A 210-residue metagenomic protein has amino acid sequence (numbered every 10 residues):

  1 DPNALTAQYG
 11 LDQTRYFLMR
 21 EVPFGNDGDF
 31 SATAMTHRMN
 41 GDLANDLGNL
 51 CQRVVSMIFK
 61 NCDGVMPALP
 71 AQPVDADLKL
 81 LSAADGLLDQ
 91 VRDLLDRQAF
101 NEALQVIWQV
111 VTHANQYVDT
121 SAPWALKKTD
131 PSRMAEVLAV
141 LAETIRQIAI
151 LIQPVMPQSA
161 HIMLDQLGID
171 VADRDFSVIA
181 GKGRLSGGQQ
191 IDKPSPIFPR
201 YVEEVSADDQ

Functional and structural regions predicted by a protein language model:
D1, L87-D89, R146-I148: Short hydrophobic "helix-edge" motifs at membrane interfaces and signal-peptide entry regions
D1-P73, L78, D170-V205: Catalytic adenosine-cofactor/nucleotide-binding cores of aminoacyl-tRNA synthetases and other
L5-Q8, F17, R38, A83 (+4 more regions): Residues that form generic nucleotide/phosphate-binding pockets
E21, D77-L81, E136-A139, L151: A short, ordered amphipathic alpha-helix with a cationic face
G28, D93, Q98-A99, W108-Q210: Basic, alpha-helical terminal appendages of large translation-related enzymes
D29-L43, G86-Q105: Extended, non-catalytic structural segments that build the interaction scaffolds of large macromolecular assemblies
A44, G48, L81, D85 (+4 more regions): Generic structural concept
C51-V91, V111, N115-D130: Conserved, charged catalytic cores of large soluble enzymes
